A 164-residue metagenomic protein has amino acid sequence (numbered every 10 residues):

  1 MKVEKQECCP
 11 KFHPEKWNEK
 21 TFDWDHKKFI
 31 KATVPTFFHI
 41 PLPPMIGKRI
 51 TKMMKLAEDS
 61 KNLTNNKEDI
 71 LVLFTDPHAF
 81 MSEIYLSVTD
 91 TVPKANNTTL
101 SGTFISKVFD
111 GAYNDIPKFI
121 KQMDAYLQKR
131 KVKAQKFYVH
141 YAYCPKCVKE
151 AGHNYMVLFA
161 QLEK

Functional and structural regions predicted by a protein language model:
M1-K164: A solvent-exposed interaction/effector surface
